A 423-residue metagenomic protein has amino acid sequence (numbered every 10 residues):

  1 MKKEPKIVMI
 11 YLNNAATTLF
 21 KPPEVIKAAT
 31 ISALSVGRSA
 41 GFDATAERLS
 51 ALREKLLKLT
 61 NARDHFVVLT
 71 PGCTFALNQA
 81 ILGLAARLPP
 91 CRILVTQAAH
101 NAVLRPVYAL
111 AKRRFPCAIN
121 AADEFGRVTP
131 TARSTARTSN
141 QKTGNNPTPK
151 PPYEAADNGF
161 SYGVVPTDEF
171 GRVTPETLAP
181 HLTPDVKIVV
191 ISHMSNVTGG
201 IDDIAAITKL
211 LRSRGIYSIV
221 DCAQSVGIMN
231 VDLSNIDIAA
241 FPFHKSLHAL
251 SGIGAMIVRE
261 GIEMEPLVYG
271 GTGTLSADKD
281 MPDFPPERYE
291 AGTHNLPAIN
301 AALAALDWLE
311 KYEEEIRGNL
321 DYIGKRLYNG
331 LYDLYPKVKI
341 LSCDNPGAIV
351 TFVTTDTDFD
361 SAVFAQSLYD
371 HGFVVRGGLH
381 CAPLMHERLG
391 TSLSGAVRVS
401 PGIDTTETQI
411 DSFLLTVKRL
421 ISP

Functional and structural regions predicted by a protein language model:
M1-K142, N146-P423: Pyridoxal 5′-phosphate
